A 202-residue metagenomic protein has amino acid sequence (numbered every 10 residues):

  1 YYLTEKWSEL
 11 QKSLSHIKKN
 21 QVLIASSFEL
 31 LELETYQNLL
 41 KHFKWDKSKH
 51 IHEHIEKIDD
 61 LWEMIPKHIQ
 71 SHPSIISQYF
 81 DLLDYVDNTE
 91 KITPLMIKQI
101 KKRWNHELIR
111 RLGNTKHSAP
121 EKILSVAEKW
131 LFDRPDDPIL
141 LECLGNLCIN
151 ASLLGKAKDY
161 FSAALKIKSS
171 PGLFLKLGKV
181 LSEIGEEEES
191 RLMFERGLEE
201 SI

Functional and structural regions predicted by a protein language model:
Y1, L83, L112-K116, C148 (+1 more regions): Residue at a conserved register position within TPR or TPR-like alpha-solenoid repeats
Y1-V22, T93-H106, L165-S169, S182-I202: TPR/TPR-like (Sel1-like) alpha-helical repeat modules
L3, L33, S77-Q78, R111 (+2 more regions): "A position-specific structural signal for the A-helix of alpha-solenoid helical repeats
W7, I51, I55, N88-T89 (+5 more regions): TPR-repeat structural position
K12-S15, D59-E63, S77, T93-I97 (+4 more regions): Alpha-solenoid helical repeat scaffolds
A25, H72-S74, H106, P138-I139 (+2 more regions): Helix-start (N-cap) detector for alpha-helical repeat units in TPR-like alpha-solenoids, especially tetratricopeptide
P94-K166: Alpha-helical adaptor scaffolds
